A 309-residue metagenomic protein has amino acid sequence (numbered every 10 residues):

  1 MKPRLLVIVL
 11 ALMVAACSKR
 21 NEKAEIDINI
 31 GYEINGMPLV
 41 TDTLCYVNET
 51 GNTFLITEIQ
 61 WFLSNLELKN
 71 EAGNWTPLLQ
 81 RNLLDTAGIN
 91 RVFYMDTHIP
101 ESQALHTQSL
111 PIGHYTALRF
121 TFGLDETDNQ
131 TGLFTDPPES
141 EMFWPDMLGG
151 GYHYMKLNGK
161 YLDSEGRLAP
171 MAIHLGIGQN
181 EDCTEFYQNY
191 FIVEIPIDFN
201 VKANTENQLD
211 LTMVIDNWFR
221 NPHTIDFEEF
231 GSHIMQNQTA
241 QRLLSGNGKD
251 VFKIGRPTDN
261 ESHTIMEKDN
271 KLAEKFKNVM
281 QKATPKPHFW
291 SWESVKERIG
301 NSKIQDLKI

Functional and structural regions predicted by a protein language model:
K2-V9: Sec-dependent signal peptide recognition, specifically the positively charged N-region followed immediately by
V14-A16: C-terminal motif of bacterial Sec signal peptides marking the signal peptidase cleavage site
K19-I309: A short, solvent-exposed, low-complexity linear motif enriched for acidic/polar residues with Pro/Gly/Ser/Thr
